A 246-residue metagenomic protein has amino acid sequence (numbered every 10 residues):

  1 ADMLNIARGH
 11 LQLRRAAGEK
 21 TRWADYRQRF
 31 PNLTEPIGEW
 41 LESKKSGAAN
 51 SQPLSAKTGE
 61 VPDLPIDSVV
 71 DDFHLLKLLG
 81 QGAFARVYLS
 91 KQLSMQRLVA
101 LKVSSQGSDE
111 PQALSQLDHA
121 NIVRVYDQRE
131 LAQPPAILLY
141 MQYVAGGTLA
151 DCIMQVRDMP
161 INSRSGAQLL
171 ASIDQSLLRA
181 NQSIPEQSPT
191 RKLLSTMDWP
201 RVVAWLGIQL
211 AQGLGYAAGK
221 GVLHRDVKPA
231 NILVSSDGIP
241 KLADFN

Functional and structural regions predicted by a protein language model:
A1-L54: Non-catalytic accessory regions
T58-N246: Conserved ATP-binding/catalytic core of the eukaryotic-like protein kinase fold, especially serine/threonine kinases
